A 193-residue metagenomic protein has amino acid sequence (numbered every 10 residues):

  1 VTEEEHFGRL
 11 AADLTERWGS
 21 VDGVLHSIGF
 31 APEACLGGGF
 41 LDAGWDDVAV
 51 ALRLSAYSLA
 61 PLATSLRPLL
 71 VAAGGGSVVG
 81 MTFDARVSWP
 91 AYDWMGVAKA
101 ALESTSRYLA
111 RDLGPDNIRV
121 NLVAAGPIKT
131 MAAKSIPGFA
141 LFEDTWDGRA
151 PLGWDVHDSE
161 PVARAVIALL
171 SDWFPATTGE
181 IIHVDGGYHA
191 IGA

Functional and structural regions predicted by a protein language model:
V1-E5: Rossmann-fold cofactor-recognition segment
F7-L14, A133: A conserved hydrophobic alpha-helix of the Rossmann-fold in NAD(P)-dependent oxidoreductases
A11, L59, A63, S106-R107 (+2 more regions): Short-chain dehydrogenase/reductase
V21-G29: Conserved hydrophobic beta-strands of the Rossmann-like cofactor-binding core in SDR/related NAD(P)H-dependent
G29-R67, V71-P115, P127-K129: Catalytic loop of short-chain dehydrogenase/reductase
Y57, L122, L141-T177, I182-G186: C-terminal helical subdomain
W94, P115, P127-P151, I191-A193: A glycine/serine/threonine-rich, flexible loop-to-helix segment that serves as the NAD(P) cofactor-binding "lid"
E103-S106, A110-A133, F174-V184: Conserved Rossmann-fold SDR core element
